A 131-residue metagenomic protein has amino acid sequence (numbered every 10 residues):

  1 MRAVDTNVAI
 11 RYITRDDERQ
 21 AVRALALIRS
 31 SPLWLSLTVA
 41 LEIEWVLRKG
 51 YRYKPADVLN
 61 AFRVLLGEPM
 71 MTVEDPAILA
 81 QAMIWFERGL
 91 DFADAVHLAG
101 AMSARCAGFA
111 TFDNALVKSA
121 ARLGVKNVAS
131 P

Functional and structural regions predicted by a protein language model:
M1, A99-P131: Acidic, PIN/NYN-like endoribonuclease modules and their adjacent C-terminal/linker elements
M1-L35, G50-D57, R122-P131: Short, well-structured N-terminal submotif of metal-dependent ribonuclease cores
V4, L41-E42, L59, A77-A80 (+1 more regions): A generic alpha-helix surface/boundary motif
D5, G89, R105: Conserved functional loop/turn residues at catalytic and ligand-binding sites
V8, V39, I78, H97 (+1 more regions): Alpha-helix capping/helix-boundary segments
E42-M70: Active-site-proximal, substrate-binding regions of enzyme catalytic domains and RNA-binding/basic surfaces
N60-R88: Acidic catalytic patch
